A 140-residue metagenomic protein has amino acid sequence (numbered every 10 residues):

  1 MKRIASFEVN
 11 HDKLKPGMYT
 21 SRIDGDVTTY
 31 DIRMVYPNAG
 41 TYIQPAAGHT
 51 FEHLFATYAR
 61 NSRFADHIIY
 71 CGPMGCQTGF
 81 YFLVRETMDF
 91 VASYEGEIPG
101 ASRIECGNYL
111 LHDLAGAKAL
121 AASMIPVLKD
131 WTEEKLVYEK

Functional and structural regions predicted by a protein language model:
M1-N38, A115, A119, M124-K140: Non-catalytic terminal extensions that flank enzyme cores
D12, P16-G17, G75, G79 (+3 more regions): Glycine-centered flexibility motif
V27-R60, Y70-C71: Active/ligand-binding-proximal structured segments within catalytic/core domains that scaffold catalytic residues
I32-Y36, T78, E105: Generic alpha-helix detector with strongest preference for long hydrophobic helices that associate with membranes
S62-D66: Short secondary-structure junctions
I69-S93: M16 family metallopeptidases and their MPP-like homologs
T87-E134: Metalloprotease/metallohydrolase-associated module, dominated by Zn2+-dependent proteases
